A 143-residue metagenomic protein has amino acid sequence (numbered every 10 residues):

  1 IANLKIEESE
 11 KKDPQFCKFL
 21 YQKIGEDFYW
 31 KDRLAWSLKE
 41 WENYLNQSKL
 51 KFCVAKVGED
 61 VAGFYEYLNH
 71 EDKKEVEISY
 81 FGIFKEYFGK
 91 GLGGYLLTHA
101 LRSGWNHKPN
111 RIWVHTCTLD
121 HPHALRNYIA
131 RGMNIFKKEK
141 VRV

Functional and structural regions predicted by a protein language model:
A2-R33: Short amphipathic alpha-helix that is part of the acyltransferase structural core
L34-K39, L45-F52, K56-K85: A conserved beta-strand-loop-helix scaffold within acyl/acetyltransferase catalytic domains
K51, N110, N134: Short acidic/polar active-site loop segments enriched in Thr and Asp
A62, I135-F136: Short hydrophobic beta-strand segments in globular cytosolic domains
Y80-I83, G89-G104, L125-A130: Conserved acetyl-CoA-binding loop-helix of GNAT-fold acetyltransferases
F88, V114-A124, V141-V143: Conserved beta-strand-loop-alpha-helix junction that forms the acyl-donor binding cleft
G104-T116: Conserved GNAT acetyl-CoA-binding A-motif
